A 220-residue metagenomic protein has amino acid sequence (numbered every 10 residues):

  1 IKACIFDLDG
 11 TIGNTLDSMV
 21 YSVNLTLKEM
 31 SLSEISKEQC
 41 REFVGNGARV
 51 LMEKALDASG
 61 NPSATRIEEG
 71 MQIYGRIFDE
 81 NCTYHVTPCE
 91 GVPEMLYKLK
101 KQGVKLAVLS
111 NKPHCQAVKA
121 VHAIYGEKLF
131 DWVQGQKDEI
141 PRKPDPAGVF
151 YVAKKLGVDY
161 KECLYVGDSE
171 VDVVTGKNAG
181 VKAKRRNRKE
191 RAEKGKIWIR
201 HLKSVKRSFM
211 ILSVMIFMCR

Functional and structural regions predicted by a protein language model:
I1-E42: Active-site neighborhood of HAD-like aspartate-dependent phosphohydrolases
N46-E80, K98: A metal-dependent, Asp-based hydrolase signature
D79-V108, H114, V118, P146: Short, acidic loop-to-helix structural element flanking the phosphoryl-transfer center in phosphate-processing enzymes
Y84-T87, P113-V181: Substrate-recognition "cap/lid" segment bordering the active-site pocket of phosphatases
M215-C219: Short, intrinsically disordered C-terminal tails of secreted or membrane-associated proteins
